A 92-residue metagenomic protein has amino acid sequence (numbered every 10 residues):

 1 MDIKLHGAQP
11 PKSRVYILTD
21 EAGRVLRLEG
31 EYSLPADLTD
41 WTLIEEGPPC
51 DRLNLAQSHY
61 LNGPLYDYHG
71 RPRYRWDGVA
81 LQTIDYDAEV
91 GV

Functional and structural regions predicted by a protein language model:
M1-V92: Interaction-interface detector
